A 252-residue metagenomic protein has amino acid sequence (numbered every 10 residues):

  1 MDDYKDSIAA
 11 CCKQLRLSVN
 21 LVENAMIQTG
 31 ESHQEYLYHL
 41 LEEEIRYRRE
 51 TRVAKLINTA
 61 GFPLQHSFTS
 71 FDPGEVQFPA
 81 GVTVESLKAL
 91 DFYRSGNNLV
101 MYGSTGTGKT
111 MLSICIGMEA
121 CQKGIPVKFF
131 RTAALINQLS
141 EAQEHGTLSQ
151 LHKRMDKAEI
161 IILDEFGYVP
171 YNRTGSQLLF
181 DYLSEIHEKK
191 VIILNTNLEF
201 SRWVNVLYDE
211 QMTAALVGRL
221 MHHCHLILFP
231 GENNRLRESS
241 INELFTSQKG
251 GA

Functional and structural regions predicted by a protein language model:
A9-P63: Interdomain "pre-motor" coupling segment immediately N-terminal to P-loop NTPase/helicase cores
N20, N24, P126, F130 (+3 more regions): Replace "adjacent to P-loop NTPase cores in ATP/GTP-dependent enzymes" with "adjacent to NTP-binding cores
H66-L90: N-terminal pre-Walker A segment at the start of P-loop NTPase domains
R94-L99: Pre-Walker A (Motif I) flank of P-loop NTPase domains
Y102: Residues at the beta-strand->loop junction immediately N-terminal to the Walker
T105: The conserved Walker
K109: Conserved lysine of the Walker
L112, I116: Hydrophobic positions on the alpha1 helix immediately C-terminal to the Walker A/P-loop
